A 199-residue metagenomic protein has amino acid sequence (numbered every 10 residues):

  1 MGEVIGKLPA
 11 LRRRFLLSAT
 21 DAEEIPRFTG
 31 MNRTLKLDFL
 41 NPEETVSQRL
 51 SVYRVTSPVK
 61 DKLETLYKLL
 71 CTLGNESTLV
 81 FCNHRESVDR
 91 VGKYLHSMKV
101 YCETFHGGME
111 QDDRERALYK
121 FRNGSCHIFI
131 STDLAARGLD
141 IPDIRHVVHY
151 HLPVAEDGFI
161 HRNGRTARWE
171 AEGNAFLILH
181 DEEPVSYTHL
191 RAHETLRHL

Functional and structural regions predicted by a protein language model:
M1-R191, L199: Conserved helicase RecA-like core
L196: Extended, polar beta-sheet/loop recognition surfaces of beta-rich domains that mediate binding to diverse ligands
